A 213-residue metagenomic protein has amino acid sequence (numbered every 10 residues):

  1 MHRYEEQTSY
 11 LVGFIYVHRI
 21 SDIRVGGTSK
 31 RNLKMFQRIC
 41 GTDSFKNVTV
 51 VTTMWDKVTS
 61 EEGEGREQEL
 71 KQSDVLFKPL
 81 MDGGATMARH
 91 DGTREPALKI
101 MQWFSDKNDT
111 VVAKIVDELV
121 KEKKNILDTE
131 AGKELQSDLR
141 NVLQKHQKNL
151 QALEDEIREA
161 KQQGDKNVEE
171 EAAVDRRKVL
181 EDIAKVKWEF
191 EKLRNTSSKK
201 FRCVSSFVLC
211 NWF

Functional and structural regions predicted by a protein language model:
M1-R24, L33-D43, T49: Inter-motif core of Ras-like GTPase G domains
E6-S9, D43-K46, D56-F213: C-terminal non-catalytic interaction/localization modules
R24-S29, T59-G63: Conserved ATPase-coupling elements of RecA-like P-loop NTPase cores
K30-R31, F36-Q37, N125, G132: Mixed-charge, polar/low-complexity N-terminal
T53: Active-site glycine-centered loops adjacent to acidic/histidine catalytic or metal-binding residues that shape
